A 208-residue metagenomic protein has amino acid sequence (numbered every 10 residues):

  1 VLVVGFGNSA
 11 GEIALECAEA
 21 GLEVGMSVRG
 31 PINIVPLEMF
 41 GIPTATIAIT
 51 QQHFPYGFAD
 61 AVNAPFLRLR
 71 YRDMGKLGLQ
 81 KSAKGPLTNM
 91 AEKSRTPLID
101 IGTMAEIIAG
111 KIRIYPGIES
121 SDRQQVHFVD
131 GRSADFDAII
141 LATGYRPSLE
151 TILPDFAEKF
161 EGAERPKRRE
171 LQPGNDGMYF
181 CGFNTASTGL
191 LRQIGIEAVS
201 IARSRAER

Functional and structural regions predicted by a protein language model:
V1-R208: Flavin (primarily FAD) cofactor-binding/catalytic cores of flavoenzymes
